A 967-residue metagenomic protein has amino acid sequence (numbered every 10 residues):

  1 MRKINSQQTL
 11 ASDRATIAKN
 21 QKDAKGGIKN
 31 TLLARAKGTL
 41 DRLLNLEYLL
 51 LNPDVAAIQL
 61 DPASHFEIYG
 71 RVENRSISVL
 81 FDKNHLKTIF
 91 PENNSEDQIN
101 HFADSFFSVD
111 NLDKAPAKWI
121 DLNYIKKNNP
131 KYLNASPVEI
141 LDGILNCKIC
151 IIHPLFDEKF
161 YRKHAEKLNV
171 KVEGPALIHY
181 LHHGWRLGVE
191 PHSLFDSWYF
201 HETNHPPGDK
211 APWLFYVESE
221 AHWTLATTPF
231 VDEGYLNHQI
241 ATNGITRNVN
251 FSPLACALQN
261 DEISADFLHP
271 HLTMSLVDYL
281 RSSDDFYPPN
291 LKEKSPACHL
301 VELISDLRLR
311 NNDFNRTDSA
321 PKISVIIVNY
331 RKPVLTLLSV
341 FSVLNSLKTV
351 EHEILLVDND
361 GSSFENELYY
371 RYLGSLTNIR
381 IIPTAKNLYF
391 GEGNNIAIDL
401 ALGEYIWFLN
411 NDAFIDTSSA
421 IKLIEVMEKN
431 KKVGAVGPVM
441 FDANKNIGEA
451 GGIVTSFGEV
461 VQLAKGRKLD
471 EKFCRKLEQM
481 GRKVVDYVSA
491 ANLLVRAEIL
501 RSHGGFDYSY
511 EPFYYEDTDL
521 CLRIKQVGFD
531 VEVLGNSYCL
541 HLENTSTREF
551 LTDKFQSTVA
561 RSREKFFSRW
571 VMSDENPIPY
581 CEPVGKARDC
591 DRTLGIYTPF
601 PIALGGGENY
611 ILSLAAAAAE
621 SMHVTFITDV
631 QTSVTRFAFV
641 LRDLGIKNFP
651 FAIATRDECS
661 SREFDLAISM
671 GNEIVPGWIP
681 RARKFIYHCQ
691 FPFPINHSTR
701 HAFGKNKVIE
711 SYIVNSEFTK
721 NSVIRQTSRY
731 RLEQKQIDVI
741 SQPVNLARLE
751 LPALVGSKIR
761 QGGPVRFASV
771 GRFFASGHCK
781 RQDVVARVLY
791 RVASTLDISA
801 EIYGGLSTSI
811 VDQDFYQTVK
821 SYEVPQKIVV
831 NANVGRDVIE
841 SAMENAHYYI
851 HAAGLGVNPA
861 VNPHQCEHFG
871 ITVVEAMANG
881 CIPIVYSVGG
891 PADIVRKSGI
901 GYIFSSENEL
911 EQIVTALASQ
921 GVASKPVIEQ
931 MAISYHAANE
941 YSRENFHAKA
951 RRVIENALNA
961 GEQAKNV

Functional and structural regions predicted by a protein language model:
R2-H299: Charge-rich, low-complexity intrinsically disordered regions
S275, L280-A320, G434, N444-K445 (+4 more regions): C-terminal, non-catalytic tails of nucleotide-sugar-dependent glycosyltransferases
L344-K386: Acidic donor-binding segment of Leloir-type glycosyltransferases
L373-R380, L644-I646, F815-Y848: Nucleotide-activated donor-binding/catalytic signature segment of Leloir-type glycosyltransferases, i.e., the conserved
T384-A401, H868: Glycine-rich, basic loop-to-helix element that forms the pyrophosphate-binding segment of sugar-nucleotide handling
I406: Short aromatic/hydrophobic "clamp" motif used to bind/position activated sugar donors
F414-F457: Conserved donor NDP-sugar-binding/catalytic core segment of glycosyltransferases
A616, S722-R725, L746-T818, V830: Conserved catalytic-core segment of nucleotide-activated headgroup transferases in glycan assembly
